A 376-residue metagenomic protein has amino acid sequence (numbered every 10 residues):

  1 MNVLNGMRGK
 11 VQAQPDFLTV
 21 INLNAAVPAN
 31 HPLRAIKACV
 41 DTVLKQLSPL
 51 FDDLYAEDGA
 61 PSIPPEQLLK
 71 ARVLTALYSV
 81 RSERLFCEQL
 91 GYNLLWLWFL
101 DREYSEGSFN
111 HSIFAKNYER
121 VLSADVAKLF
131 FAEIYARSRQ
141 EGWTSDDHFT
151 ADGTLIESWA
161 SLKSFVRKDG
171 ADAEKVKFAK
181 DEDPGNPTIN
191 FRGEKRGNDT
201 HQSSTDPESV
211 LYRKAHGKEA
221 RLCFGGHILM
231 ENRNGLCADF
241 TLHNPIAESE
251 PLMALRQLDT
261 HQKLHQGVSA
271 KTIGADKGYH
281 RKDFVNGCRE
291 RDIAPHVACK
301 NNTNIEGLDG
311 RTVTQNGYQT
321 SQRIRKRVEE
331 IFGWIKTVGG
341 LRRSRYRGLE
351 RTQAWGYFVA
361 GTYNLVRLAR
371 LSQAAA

Functional and structural regions predicted by a protein language model:
M1-T42, P184-P187, L371-A376: Charged, often Cys/His-bearing segments associated with DNA-binding zinc-finger transcription factors
L4-V11, A38-W143, S158: Basic, low-complexity intrinsically disordered segments
P28, P32, G59-Q67, S82 (+8 more regions): Secondary-structure capping and boundary motifs in well-ordered enzyme cores
G59-I63, L94, I273-K282, N301-T303: Acidic, metal-coordinating catalytic cores used for nucleic-acid/nucleotide bond scission and strand-transfer chemistry
G91, L100-R289, F358-Y363: Polybasic low-complexity intrinsically disordered regions
L97-A115, P295-V297, T303-T320: Phosphate-backbone recognition surface of nucleic-acid-processing proteins
Y279, G287, P295, C299-N301: Phosphate/diphosphate-binding loops
Y318-A376: Basic, amphipathic alpha-helical segments enriched in Lys/Arg and hydrophobic/aromatic residues
